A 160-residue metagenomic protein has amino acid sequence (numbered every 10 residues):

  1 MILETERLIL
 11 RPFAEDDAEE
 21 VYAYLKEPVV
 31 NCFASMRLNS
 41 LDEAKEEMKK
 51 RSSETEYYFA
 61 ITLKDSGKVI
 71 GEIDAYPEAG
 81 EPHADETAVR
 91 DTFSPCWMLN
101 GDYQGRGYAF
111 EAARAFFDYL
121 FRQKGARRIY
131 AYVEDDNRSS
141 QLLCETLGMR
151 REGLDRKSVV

Functional and structural regions predicted by a protein language model:
M1-F33, Y58, T62-V160: Acyl-donor (CoA/ACP) binding surface of acyl/acetyltransferases
V29-K50: Conserved GNAT-fold acetyl-CoA-binding loop/helix
S52-E54: Soluble sensory domains of the PAS superfamily and closely related sensory modules
